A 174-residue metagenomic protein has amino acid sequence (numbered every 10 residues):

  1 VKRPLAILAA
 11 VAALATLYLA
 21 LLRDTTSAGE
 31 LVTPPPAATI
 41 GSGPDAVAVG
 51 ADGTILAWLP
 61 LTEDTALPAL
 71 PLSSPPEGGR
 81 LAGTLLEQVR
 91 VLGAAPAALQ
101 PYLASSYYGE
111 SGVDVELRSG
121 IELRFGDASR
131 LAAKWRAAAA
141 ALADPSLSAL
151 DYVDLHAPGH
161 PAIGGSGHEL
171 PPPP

Functional and structural regions predicted by a protein language model:
K2-P174: Charged, solvent-exposed interaction patches on well-folded alpha/beta domains that mediate macromolecular contacts
